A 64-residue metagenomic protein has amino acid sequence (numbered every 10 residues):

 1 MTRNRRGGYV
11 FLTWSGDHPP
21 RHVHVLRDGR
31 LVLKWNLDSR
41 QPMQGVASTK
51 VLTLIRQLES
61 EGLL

Functional and structural regions predicted by a protein language model:
M1-R21, V25-L64: Metal-centered catalytic cores of metalloenzymes
